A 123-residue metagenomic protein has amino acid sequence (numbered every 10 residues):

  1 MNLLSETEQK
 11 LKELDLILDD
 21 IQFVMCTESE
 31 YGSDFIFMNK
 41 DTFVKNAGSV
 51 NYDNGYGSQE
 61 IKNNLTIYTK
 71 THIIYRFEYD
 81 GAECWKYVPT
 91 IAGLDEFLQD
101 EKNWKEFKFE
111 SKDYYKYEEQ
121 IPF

Functional and structural regions predicted by a protein language model:
M1-F123: Acidic interaction surfaces
